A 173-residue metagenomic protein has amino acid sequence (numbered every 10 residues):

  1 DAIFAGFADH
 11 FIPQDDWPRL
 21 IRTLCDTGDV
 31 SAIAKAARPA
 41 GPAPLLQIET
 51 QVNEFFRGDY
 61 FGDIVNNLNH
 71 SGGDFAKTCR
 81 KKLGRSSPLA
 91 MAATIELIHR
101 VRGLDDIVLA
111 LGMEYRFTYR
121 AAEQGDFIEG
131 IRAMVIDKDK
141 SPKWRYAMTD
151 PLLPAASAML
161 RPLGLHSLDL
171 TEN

Functional and structural regions predicted by a protein language model:
D1: Acidic, divalent-metal-coordinating active-site segment for phosphoryl/phosphodiester hydrolysis, typified by short
I12-S86, A90: Amphipathic alpha-helical blocks and their helix-capping loop/short-beta junctions
L68-D74, L83-N173: Long, low-complexity C-terminal extensions of enzymes
